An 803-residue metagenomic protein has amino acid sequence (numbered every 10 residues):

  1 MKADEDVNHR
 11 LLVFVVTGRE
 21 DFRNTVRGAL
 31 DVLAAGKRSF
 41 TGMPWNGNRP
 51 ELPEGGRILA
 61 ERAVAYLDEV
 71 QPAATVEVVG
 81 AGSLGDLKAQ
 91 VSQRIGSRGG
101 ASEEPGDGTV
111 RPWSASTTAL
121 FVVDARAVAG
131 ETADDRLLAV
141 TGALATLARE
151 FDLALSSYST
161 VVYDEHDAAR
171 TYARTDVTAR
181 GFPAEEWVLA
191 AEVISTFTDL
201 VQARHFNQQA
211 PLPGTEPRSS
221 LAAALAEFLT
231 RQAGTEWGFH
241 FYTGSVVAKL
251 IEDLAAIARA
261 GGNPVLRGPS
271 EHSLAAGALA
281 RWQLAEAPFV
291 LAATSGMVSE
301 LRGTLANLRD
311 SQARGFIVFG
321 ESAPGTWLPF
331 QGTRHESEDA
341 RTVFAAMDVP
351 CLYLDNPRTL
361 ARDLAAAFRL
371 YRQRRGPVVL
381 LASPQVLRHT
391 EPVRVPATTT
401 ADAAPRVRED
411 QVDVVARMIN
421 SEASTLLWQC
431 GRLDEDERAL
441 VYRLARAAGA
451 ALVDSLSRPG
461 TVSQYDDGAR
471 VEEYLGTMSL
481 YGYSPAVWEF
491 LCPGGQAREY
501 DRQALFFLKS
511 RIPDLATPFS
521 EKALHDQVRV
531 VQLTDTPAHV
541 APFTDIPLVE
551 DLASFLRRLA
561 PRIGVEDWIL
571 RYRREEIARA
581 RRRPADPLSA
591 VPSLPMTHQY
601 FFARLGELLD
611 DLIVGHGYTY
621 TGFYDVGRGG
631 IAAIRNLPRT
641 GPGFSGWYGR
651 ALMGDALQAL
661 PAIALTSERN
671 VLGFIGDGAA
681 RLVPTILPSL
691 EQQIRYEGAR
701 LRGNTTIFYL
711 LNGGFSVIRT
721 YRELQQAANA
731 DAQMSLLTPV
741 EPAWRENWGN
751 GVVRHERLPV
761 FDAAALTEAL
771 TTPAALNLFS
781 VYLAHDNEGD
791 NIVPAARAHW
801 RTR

Functional and structural regions predicted by a protein language model:
Q202-L221, V378-A382, R394-V395, E521-D625 (+1 more regions): Phosphate/pyrophosphate-binding active-site segments
N207-E216, G262, E338, V343-M347 (+3 more regions): Conformationally flexible catalytic loops at phosphate/diphosphate-handling active centers
P217-A255, A578-S667: Active-site diphosphate/adenylate-binding microenvironment
P217-A287, A292, V298-G303: N-terminal cofactor/phosphate-binding cores enriched in small/glycine residues, especially glycine-rich loops such as
A260, F316-V318, P324-D339, V462-Y465 (+1 more regions): Thiamine diphosphate
N263, H272-A275, L279-A287, T294-T304 (+6 more regions): Glycine-rich, anion-gripping cofactor-binding loops and their flanking helix/strand elements in enzyme active sites
A287, Q331-R374, L480, V487-C492 (+3 more regions): Conserved thiamine diphosphate
V318-L360, R458-A580, L690-R700, I707-G713 (+1 more regions): Glycine-rich, acidic loop regions that bind phosphate or pyrophosphate groups
